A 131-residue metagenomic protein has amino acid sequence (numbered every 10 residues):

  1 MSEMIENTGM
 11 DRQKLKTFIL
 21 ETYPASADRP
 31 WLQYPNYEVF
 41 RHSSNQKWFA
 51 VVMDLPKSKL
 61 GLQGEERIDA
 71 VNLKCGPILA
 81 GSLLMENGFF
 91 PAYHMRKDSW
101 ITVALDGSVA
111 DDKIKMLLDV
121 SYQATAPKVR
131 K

Functional and structural regions predicted by a protein language model:
M1-K131: Charge-dense, helix-prone N-terminal extensions
